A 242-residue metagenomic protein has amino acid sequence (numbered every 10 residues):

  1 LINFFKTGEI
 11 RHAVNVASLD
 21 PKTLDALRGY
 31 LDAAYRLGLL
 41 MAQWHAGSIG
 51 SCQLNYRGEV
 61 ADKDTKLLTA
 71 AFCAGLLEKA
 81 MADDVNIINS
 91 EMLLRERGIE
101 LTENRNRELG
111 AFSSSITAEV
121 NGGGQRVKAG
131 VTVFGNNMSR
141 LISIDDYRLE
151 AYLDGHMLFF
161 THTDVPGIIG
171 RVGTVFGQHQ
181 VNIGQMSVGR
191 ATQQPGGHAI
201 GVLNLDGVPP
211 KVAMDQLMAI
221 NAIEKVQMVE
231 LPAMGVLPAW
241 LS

Functional and structural regions predicted by a protein language model:
L1-R11: Internal hydrophobic alpha-helix adjacent to the cofactor/substrate pocket in enzyme cavities
V16-D20, D25-S242: A conserved regulatory-domain signal marking ACT and ACT-like small-molecule sensing domains and adjacent regulatory
